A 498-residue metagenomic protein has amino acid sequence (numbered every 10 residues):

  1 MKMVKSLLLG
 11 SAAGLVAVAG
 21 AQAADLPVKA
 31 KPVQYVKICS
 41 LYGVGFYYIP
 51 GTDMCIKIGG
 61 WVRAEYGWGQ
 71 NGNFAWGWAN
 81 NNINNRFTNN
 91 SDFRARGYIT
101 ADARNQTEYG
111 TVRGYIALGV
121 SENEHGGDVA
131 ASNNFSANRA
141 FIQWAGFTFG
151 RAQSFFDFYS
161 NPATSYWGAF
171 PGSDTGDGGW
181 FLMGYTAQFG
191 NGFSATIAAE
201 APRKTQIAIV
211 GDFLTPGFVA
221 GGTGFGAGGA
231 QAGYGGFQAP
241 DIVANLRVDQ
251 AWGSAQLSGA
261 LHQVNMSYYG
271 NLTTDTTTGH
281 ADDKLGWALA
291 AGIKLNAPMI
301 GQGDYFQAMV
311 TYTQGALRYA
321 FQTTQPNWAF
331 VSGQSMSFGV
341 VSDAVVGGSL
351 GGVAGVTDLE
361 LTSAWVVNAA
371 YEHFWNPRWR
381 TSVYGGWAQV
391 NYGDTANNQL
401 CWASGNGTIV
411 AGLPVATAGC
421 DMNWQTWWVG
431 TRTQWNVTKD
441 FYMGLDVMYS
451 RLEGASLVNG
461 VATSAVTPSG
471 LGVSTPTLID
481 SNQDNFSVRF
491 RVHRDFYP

Functional and structural regions predicted by a protein language model:
M1-Y66: N-terminal periplasmic/intermembrane-space "pro-region" immediately following the signal or transit peptide
V4, A19-A21, N482-P498: Outer-membrane beta-barrel "beta-signal"
L41, C55, R94-Y98, A137-R139 (+6 more regions): Transmembrane beta-barrel architecture of outer-membrane proteins
V44-W68, W78, N82-P216, G221 (+4 more regions): Outer membrane beta-barrel
Y47, R86-S91, H125-A131, F170-S173 (+5 more regions): Outer-membrane beta-barrel domain signature
N71-N80, H125-S132, Y159-G168, I207-A232 (+5 more regions): Outer-membrane beta-barrel translocator domains and adjoining extracellular loop/strand segments of Gram-negative
Y109-V112, G146-F149, G192-A195, W252-Q256 (+5 more regions): Repeated loop/turn-to-beta-strand initiation elements of outer-membrane beta-barrel proteins
S254-V429: Detector for outer-membrane/organellar transmembrane beta-barrel domains, recognizing the amphipathic beta-strand
